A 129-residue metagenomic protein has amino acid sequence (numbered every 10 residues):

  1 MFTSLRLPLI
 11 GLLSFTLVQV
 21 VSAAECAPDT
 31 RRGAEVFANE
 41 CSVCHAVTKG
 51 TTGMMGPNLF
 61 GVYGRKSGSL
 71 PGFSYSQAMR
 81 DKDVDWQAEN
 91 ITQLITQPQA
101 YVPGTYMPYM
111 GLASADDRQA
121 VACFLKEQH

Functional and structural regions predicted by a protein language model:
M1-G11: Bacterial N-terminal signal peptides that target proteins for export
L7, F15-A23: C-terminal segment of classical bacterial N-terminal signal peptides
V21-A38: Electrostatic cytochrome c docking/interface patches
S22, K49, Y63-S67, T96 (+1 more regions): A generic structural signal for secondary-structure junctions that act as hinges or helix/strand caps at the edges
T30, A34, A46-D85, Y106-G111: Gly/Gly-Pro-rich "capping" loops immediately C-terminal to redox-active cysteine motifs in periplasmic/lumenal
R32, V36, M54, N58 (+3 more regions): Extracytoplasmic/secreted proteins, especially bacterial periplasmic and envelope-associated proteins
C41-C44: Short cysteine clusters
Q87-H129: C-terminal capping alpha-helices of c-type cytochrome domains
